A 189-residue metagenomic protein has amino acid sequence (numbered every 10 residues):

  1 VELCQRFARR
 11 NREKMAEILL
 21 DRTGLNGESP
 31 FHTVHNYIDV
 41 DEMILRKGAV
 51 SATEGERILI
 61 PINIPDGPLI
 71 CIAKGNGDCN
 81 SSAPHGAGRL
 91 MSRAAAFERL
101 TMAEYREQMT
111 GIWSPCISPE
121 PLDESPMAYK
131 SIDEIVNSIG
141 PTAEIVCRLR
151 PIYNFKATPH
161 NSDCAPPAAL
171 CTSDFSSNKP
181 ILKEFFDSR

Functional and structural regions predicted by a protein language model:
V1-R189: Domain-length cofactor-binding catalytic modules of enzymes
